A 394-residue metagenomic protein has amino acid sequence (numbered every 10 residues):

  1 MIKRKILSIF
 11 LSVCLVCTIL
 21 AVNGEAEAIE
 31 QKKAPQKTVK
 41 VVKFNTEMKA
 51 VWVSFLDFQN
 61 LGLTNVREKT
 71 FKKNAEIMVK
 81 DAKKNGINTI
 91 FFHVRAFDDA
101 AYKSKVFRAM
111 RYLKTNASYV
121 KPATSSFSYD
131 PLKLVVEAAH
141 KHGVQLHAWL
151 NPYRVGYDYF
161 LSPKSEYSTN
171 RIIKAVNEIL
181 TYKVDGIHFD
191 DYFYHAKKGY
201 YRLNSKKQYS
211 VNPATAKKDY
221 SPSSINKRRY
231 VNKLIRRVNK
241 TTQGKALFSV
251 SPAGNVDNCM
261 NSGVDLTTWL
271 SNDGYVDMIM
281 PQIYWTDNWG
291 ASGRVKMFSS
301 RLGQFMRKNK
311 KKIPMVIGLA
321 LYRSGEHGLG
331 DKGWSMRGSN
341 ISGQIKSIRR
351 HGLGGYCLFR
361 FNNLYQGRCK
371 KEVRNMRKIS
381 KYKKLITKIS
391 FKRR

Functional and structural regions predicted by a protein language model:
I2-G24: Sec-dependent N-terminal signal peptides of Gram-positive bacterial secreted proteins and lipoproteins
I19-Q36: Sec-dependent signal peptide cleavage junction
V41-K73, P122-S125, P131-E137, Q145-Y182 (+1 more regions): Active-site-adjacent "subsite" loops/lids of carbohydrate-active enzymes
L63-K83, S165-E178, N258-G274, G333-R349: Short, acidic/polar
K73-A100, T181-G186, G274-I279, I348-Y356: Catalytic domains of carbohydrate-active enzymes, especially glycoside hydrolases
D81, K103, R108, P122-S125 (+3 more regions): Polysaccharide-binding and catalytic clefts of secreted carbohydrate-active enzymes
I87-S126: Aromatic-lined carbohydrate-binding/catalytic grooves of carbohydrate-active enzymes
T89, T267, S271-V295, L302-R394: Substrate-binding cleft of secreted/luminal carbohydrate-active enzymes
